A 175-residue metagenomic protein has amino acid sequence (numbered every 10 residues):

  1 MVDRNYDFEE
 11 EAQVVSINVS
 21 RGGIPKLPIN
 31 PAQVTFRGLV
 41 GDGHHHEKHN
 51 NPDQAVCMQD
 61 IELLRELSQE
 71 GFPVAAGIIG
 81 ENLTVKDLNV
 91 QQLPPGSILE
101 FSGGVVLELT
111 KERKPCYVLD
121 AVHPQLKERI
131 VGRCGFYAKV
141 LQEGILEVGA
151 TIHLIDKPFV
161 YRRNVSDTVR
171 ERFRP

Functional and structural regions predicted by a protein language model:
M1-V106, K111-R113, I145, I155-P175: Electropositive, beta-rich accessory/interaction domains or terminal extensions that provide binding surfaces
F72-N82, D120-G135: Short, basic/aromatic beta-hairpin or loop at an interaction surface
V118-V122, N164-V165: A short, polar/proline- and glycine-enriched secondary-structure boundary/capping micro-motif
